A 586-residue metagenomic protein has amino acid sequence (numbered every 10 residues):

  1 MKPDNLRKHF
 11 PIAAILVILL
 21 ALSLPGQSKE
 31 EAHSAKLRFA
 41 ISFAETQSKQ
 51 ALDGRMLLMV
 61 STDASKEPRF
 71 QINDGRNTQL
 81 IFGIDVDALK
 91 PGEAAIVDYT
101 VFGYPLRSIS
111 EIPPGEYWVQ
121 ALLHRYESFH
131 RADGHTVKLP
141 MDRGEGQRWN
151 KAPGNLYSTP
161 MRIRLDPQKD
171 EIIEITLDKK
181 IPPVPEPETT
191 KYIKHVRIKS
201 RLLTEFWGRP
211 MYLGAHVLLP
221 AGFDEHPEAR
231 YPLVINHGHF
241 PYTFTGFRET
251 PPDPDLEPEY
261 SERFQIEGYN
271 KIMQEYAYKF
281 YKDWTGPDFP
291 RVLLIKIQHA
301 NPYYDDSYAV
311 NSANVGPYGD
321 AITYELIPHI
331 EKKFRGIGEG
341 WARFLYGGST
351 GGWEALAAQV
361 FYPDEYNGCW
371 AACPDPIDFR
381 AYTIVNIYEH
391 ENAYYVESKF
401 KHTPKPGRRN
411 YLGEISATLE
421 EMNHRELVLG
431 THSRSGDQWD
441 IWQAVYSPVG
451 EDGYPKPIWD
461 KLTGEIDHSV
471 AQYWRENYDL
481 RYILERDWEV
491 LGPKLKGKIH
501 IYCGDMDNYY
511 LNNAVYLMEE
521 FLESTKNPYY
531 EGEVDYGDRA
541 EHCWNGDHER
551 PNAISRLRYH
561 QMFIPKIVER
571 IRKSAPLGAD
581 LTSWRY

Functional and structural regions predicted by a protein language model:
M1, Q27-S28, D437: Exposed, low-complexity/repetitive linear segments and helix-based recognition motifs, biased toward charged/polar
M1-K2, V568: N-terminal hydrophobic targeting signals that begin at the initiator methionine
K2-A14: Bacterial N-terminal signal peptides that target proteins for export
I12-S23: Bacterial N-terminal signal peptides
A21-S34: Bacterial Sec-dependent signal peptides at the C-terminal "C-region" and cleavage site
E30-A32, S48, R230: Exposed regions on extracellular, virion, or secretory-pathway luminal proteins
H33-F43, K49-L57, Y212-H216, I235: Contiguous beta-strand segments within globular domains
T46, T62-Y586: Non-catalytic cap/lid and distal C-terminal segments of serine-dependent acyl enzymes
